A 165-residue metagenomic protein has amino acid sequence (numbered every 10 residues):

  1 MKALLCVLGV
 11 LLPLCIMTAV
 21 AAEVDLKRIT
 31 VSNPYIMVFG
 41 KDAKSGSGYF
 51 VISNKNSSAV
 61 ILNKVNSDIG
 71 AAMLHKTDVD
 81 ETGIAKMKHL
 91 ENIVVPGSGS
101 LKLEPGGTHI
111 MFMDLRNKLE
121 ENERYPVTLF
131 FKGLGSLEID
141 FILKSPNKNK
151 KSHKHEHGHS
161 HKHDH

Functional and structural regions predicted by a protein language model:
L5, A19-V24: Extreme N-terminal export signal peptides that direct proteins to the secretory pathway
C6-I16: Bacterial N-terminal signal peptides
A22-H165: Compact, glycine-rich, soluble single-domain proteins
